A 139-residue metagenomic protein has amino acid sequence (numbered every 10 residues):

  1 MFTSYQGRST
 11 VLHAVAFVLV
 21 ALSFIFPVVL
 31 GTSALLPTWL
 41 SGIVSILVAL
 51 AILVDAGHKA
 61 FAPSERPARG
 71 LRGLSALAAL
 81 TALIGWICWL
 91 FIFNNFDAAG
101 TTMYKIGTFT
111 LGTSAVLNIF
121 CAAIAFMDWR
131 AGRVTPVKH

Functional and structural regions predicted by a protein language model:
M1, S64-L74, F93-T101, M127-R133: Juxtamembrane/interfacial segments around transmembrane helices
M1-L22, F26, G132, P136: Cytosolic juxtamembrane helix and N-cap/initiation of the first transmembrane helix
R8-L12, P27-A49, L71-L74, I106-L111: Transmembrane alpha-helix entry/boundary detector in multi-pass membrane proteins
A21-P27, T81-I92: Hydrophobic alpha-helical transmembrane segments and adjacent interfacial helices in integral membrane proteins
G31-L40, R66-P67, G85-L111: Interfacial non-cytosolic loop connecting adjacent transmembrane helices
L47-I52, T113-I124: Hydrophobic cores of alpha-helical transmembrane segments in multi-pass inner/ER membrane proteins, independent
I52-I84, L90: Loop-to-transmembrane helix junctions at the membrane interface
G57-R66, F120-H139: Cytosolic juxtamembrane helix at the C-terminal end of the final transmembrane segment
